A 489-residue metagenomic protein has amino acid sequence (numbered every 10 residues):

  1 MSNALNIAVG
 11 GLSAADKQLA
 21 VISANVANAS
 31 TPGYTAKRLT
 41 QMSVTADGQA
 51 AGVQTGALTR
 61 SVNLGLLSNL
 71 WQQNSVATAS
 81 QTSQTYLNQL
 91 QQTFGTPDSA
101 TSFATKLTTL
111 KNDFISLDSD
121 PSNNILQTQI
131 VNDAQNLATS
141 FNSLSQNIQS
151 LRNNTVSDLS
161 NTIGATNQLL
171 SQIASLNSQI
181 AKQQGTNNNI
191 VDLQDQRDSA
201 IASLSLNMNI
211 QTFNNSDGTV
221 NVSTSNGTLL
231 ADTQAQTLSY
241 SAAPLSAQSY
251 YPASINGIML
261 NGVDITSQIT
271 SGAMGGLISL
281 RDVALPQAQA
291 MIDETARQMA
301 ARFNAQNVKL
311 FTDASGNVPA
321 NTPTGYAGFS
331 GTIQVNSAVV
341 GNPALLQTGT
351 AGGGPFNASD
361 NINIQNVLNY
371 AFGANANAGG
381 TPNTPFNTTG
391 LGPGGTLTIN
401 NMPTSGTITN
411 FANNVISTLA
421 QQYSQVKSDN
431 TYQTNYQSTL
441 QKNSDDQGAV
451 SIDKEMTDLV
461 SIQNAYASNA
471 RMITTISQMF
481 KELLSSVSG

Functional and structural regions predicted by a protein language model:
M1-G489: S/T-rich, low-complexity, solvent-exposed segments of bacterial secretion/appendage proteins
